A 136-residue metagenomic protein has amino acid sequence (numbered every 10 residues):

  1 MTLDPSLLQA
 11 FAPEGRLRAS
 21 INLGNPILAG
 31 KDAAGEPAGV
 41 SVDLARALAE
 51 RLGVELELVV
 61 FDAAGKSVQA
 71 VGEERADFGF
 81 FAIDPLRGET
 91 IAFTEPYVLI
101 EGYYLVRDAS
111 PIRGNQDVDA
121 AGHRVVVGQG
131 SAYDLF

Functional and structural regions predicted by a protein language model:
M1-A82, R87: Extracytoplasmic small-molecule ligand-binding "clamshell" domains of the periplasmic binding protein/Venus flytrap
L8-A10, F93-Y97, N115-D117: Short secondary-structure boundary/capping segments
L17-N22, L105, R124-V127: Short, well-ordered beta-strand segments
L23, V98-A109: Periplasmic-binding protein-like
G65-K66, L99, I112, S131-A132: Short alpha-helical
L86-I100: Ligand-binding "clamshell"
V106-V125: Flexible hinge/capping segments at coil-to-helix
V126-F136: Secondary-structure junction motif
